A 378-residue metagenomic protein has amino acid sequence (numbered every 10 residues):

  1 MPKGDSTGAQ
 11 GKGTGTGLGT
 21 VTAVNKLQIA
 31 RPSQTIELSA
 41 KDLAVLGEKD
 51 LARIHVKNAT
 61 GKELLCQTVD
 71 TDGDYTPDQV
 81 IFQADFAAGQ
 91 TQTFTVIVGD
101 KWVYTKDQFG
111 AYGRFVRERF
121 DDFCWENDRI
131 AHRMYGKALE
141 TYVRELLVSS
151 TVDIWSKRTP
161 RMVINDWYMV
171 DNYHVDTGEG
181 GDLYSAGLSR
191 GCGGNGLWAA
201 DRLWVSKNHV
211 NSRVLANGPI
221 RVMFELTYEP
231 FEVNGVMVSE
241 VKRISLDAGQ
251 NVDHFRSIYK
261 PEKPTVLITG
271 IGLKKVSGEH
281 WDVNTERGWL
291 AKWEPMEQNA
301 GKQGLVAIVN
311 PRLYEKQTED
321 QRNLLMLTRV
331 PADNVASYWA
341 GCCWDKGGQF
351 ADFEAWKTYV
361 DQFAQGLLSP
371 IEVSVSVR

Functional and structural regions predicted by a protein language model:
M1-G4: N-terminal Sec signal peptide cleavage junction
G8-G113: Alpha-mannosidase-like glycoside hydrolase catalytic domains involved in N-glycan trimming, generalizing to other
L51-Q79, E232-N234, S277-E294, G304-K316: Solvent-exposed beta-strand/loop surfaces of large extracellular or lumenal domains
Y75-F86, A307-R378: Beta-strand-rich recognition/accessory modules
Q92-W102, F224-Y228, N334-K346, D352: Short, hydrophobic/aromatic-enriched beta-strand segments in well-ordered soluble domains
T95, D100-L203: Solvent-exposed N-terminal domain segments of exported/luminal and surface proteins
D171-A248: Extended, loop-rich substrate-binding clefts of extracytoplasmic carbohydrate-active enzymes
E240-K242, V252-N284: Acidic (Asp/Glu-rich), glycine- and aromatic
